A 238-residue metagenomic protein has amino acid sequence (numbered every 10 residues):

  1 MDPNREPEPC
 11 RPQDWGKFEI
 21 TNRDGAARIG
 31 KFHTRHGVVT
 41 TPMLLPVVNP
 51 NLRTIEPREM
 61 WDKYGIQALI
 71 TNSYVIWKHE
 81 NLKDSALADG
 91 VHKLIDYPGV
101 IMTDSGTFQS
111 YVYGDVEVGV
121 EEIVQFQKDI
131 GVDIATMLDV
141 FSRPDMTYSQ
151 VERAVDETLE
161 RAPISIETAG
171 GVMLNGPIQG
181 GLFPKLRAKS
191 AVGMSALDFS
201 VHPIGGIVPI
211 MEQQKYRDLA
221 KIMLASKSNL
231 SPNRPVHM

Functional and structural regions predicted by a protein language model:
M1-A169: Non-catalytic, usually N-terminal nucleic-acid engagement modules in DNA/RNA processing proteins
D2-P3, T168-M238: Glycine-rich phosphate/ribose-binding loops and adjacent secondary-structure elements that form binding surfaces
